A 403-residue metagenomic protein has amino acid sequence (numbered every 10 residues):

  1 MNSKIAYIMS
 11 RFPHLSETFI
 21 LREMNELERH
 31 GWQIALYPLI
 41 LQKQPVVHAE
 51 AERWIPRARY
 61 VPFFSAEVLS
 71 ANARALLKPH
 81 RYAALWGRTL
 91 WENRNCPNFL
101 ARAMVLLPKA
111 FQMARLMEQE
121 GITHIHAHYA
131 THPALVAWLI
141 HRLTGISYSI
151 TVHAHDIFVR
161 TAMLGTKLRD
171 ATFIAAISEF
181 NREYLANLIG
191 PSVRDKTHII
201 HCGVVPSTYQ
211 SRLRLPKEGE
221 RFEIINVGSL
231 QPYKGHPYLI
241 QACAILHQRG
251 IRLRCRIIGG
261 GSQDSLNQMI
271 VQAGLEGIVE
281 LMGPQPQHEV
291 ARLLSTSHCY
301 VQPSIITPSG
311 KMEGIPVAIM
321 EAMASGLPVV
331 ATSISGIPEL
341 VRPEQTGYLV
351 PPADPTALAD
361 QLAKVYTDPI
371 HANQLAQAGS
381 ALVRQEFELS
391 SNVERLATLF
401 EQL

Functional and structural regions predicted by a protein language model:
T18, F222, N226-I245, D264 (+3 more regions): A conserved mid-protein helix/loop that constitutes part of the nucleotide-sugar donor-binding site
F180, G203: Carbohydrate-associated surface elements
V227, R254-N267: Glycosyltransferase donor-sugar binding loop
N267-H288: Nucleotide-activated donor-binding/catalytic signature segment of Leloir-type glycosyltransferases, i.e., the conserved
S295-G310, L327: Acidic donor-binding loop of glycosyltransferase active sites
I319, A324, P328-A331, V341: Short hydrophobic beta-strand element within catalytic cores of glycosyltransferases and related nucleotide-activated
L340-E344, Y348-P355, K364-I370, Q385: Conserved acidic donor-binding segment of nucleotide-sugar-dependent glycosyltransferases
A357, K364, H371-T398: A short, well-ordered alpha-helix in the C-terminal region of glycosyltransferases
